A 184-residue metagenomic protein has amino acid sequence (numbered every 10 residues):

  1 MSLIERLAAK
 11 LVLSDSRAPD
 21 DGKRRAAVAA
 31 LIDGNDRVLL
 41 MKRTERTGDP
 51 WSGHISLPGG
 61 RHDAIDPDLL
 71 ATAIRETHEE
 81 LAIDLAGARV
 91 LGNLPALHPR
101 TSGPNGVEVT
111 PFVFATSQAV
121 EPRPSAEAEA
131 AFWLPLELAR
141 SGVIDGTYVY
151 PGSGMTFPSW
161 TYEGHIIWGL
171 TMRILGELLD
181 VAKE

Functional and structural regions predicted by a protein language model:
M1-L57, R61-V120, V149-E184: N-terminal leader/linker segments that precede catalytic domains of diphosphate-processing enzymes
P124-T161: NUDIX/MutT-family hydrolases
